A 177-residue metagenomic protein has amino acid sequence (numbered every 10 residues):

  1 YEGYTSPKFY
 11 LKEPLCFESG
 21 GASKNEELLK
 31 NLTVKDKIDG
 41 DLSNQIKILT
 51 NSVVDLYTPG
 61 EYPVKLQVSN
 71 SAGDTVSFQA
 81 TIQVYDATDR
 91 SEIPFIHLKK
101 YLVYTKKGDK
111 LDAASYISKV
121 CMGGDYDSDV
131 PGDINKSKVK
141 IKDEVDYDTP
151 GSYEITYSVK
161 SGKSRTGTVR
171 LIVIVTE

Functional and structural regions predicted by a protein language model:
Y1-S6, Q83-I93, I174-E177: Extracellular interdomain linker/stem segments of modular secreted and single-pass surface proteins
G3-D41, R90-V130: Solvent-exposed, low-complexity, repeat-rich "mucin-like" stalks and linkers
I38-V84, G123-T176: Serine/threonine-rich, repeat-prone extracellular segments and beta-strand-based repeat modules of secreted/surface
